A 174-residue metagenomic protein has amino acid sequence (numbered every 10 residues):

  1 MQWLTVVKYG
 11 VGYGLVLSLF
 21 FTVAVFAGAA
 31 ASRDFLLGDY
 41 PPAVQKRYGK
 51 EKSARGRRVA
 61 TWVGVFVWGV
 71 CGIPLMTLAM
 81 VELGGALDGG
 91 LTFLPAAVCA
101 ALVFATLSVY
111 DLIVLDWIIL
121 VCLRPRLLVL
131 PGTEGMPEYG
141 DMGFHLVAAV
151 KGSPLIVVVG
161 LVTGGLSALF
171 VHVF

Functional and structural regions predicted by a protein language model:
K8-R33, V103-L120: Hydrophobic alpha-helical membrane-embedded segments
G28-K46: Short, charged cytosolic
R47-V70: Interfacial helix-start motif at the membrane-water boundary
G89-T106: Interfacial segments of alpha-helical transmembrane regions
V114-E134: Juxtamembrane non-transmembrane "cap" segments at the membrane-aqueous interface of multi-pass membrane proteins
L128-V147: Short, membrane-exposed interhelical loops at transmembrane-helix boundaries
M142-V159: Hydrophobic alpha-helical transmembrane segments
T163-F174: Juxtamembrane boundary at the C-terminal end of a transmembrane helix
